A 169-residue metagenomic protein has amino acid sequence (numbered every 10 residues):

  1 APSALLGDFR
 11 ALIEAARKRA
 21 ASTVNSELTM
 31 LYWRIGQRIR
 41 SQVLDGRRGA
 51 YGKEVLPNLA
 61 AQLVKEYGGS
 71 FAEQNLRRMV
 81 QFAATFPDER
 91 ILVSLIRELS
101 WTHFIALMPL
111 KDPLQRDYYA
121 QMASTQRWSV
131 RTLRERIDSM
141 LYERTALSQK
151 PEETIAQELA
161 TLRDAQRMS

Functional and structural regions predicted by a protein language model:
A1-S169: Basic, low-complexity intrinsically disordered segments
